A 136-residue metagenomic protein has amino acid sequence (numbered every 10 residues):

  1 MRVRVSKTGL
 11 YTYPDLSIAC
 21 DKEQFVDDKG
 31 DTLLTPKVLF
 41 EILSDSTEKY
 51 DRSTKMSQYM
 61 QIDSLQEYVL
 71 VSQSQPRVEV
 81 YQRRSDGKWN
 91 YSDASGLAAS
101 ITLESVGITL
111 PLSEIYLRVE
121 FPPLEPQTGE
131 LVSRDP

Functional and structural regions predicted by a protein language model:
M1-I62, L70-P136: C-terminal interaction segment
